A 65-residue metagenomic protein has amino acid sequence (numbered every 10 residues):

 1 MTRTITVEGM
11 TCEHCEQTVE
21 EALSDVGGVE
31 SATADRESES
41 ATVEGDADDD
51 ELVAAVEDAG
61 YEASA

Functional and structural regions predicted by a protein language model:
M1-A65: Acidic, polar-rich N-terminal leader regions of halophilic archaeal proteins
